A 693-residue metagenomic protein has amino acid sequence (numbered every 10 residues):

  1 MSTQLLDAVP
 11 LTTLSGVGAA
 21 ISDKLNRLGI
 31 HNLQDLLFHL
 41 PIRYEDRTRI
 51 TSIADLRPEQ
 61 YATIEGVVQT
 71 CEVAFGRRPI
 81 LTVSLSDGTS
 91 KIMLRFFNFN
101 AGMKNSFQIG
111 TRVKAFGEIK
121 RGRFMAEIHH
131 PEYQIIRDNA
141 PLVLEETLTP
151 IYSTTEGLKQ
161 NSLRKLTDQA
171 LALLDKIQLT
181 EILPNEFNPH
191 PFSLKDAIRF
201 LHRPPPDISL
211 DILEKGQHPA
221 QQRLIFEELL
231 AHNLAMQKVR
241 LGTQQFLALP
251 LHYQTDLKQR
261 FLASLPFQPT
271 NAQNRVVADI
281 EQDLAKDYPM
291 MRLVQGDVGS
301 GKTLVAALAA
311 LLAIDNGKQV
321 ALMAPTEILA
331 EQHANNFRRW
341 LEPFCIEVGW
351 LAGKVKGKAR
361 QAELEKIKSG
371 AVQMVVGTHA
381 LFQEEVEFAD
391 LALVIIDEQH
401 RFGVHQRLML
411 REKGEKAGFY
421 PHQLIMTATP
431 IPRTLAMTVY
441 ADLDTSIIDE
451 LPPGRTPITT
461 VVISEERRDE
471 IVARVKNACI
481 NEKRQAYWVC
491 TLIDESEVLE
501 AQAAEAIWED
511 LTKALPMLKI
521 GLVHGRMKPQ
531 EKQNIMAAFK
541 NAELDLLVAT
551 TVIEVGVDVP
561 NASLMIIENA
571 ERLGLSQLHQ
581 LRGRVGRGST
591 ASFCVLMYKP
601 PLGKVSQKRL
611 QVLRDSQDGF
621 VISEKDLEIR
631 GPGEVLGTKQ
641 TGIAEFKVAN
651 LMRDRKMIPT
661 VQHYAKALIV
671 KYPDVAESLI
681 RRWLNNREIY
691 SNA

Functional and structural regions predicted by a protein language model:
H39-Q69, P184: OB-fold nucleic-acid-binding modules
A74-L265, T638: Upstream accessory/linker segments immediately N-terminal to the RecA-like ATPase cores of bacterial MutS and a subset
P219-M374, L381, L511: ASCE P-loop NTPase motor cores of helicases and related translocases
G317-A321, E347, G370-M374, D390-L393 (+7 more regions): Loop/turn-to-beta-strand initiation segments
K354-V375, Q383-L391, P529-D545: Conserved motor-coupling elements within RecA-like helicase/translocase cores
F388-L393, Q399-K483: Post-DEXD/H (motif II) to motif III coupling segment of the RecA-like Helicase ATP-binding lobe
R468-R484, A503-A693: C-terminal helicase module of SF1/SF2 nucleic-acid helicases/translocases
